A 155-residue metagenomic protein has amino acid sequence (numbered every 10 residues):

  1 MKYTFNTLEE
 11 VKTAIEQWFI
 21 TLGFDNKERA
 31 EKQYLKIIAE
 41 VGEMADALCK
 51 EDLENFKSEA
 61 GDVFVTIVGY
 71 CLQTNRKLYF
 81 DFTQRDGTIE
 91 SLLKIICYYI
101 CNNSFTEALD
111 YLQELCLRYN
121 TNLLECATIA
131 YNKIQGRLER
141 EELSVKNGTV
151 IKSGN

Functional and structural regions predicted by a protein language model:
M1-N155: Flexible "arm" and connector segments at domain edges
